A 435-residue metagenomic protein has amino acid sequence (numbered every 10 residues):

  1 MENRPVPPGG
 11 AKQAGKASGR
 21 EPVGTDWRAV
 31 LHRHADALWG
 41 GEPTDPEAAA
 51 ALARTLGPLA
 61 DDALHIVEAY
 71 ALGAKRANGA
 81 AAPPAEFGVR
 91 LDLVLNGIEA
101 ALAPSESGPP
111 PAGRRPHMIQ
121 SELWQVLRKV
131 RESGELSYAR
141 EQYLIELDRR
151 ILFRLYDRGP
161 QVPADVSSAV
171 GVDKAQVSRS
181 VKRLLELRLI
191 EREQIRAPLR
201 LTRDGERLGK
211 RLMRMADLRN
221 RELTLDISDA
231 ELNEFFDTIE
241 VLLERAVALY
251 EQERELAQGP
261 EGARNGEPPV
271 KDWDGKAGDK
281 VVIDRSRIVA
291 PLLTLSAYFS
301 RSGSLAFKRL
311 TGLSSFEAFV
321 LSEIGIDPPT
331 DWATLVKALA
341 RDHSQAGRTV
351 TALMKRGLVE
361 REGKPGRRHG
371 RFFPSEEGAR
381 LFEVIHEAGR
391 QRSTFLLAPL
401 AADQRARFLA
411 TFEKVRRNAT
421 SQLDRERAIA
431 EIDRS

Functional and structural regions predicted by a protein language model:
E2-P110, P268-K271: C-terminal peripheral helix-coil segments that are non-catalytic and often amphipathic
K12, K16, R20, G24 (+3 more regions): N-terminal leader segment of winged-helix/HTH proteins
L56-L59, A85, L91, R214-W273 (+2 more regions): Terminal interaction helix/tail motif
I119, L147-D148, D204, D284 (+4 more regions): N-terminal positioning helix adjacent to the helix-turn-helix/winged-helix DNA-binding module
E132, S180, T349: Basic/polar phosphate-binding segments, predominantly the helix-turn-helix DNA-binding elements of transcriptional
E132-Q176, L187, S302-Q345: N-terminal helix-turn-helix DNA-binding core of bacterial DNA-binding proteins
K182-D237, T351-L409: Charged, amphipathic alpha-helical coiled-coil/dimerization segments
